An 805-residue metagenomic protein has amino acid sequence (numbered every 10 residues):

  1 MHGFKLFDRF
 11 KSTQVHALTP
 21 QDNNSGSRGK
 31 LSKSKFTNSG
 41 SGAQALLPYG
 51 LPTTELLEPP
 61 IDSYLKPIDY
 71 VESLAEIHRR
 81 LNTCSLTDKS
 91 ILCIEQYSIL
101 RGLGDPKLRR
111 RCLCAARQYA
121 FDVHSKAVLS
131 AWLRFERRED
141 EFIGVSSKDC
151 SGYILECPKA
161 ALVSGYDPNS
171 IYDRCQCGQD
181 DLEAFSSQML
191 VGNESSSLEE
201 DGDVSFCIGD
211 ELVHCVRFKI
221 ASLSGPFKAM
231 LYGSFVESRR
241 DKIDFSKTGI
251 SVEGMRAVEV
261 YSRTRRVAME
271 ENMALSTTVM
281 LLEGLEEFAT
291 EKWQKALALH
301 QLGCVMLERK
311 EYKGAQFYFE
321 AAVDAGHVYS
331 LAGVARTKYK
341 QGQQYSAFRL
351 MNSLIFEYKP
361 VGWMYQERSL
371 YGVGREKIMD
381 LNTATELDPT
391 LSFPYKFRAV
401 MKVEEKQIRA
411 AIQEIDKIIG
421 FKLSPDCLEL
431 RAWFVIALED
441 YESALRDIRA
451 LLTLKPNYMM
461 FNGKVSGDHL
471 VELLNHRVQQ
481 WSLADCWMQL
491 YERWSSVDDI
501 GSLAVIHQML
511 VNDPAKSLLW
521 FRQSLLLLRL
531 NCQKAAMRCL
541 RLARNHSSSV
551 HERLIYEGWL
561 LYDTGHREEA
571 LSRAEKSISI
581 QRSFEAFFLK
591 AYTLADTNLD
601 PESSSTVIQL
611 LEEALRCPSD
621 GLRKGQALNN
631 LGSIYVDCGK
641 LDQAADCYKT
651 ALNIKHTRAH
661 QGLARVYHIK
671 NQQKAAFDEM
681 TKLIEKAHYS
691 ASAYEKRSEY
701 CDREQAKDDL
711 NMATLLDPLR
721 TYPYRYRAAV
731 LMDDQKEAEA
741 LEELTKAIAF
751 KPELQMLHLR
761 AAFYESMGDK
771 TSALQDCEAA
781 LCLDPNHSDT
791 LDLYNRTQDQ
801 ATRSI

Functional and structural regions predicted by a protein language model:
H2, D8-R9, Q14-H16, P20 (+4 more regions): N-terminal BTB/POZ boundary and linker segment
T37, G42-S63, P67, E72-T83 (+2 more regions): Canonical BTB/POZ domain core
D69-E72, E76-S151, L155-K159, S164 (+2 more regions): Post-BTB helical module
N82, Q118, A321-D324, S353-F356 (+12 more regions): Conserved structural position within tetratricopeptide repeats
L92, K126, A298, S330-A332 (+14 more regions): TPR alpha-solenoid repeat register
S98, A131, C304, R336 (+14 more regions): Residue-level recognition of tetratricopeptide repeat
F121, W293, A325-H327, Y358-P360 (+13 more regions): Short coil turns that delineate tetratricopeptide repeat
